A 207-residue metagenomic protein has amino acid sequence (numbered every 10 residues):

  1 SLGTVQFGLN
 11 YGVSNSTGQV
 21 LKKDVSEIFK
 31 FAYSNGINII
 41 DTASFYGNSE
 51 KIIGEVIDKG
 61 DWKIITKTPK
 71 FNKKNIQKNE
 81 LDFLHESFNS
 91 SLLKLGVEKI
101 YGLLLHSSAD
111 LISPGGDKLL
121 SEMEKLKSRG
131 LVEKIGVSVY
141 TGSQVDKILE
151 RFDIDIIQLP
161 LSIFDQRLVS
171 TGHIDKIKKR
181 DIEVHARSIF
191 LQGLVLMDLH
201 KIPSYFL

Functional and structural regions predicted by a protein language model:
S1-K63: N-terminal binding-site loop/beta-alpha segment at the start of enzyme catalytic domains that lines or forms
L2, A32, I40, I53 (+6 more regions): Conserved, mostly hydrophobic/aromatic
L9-K23, T68-H85, L111-I112: Active-site mouth loops of central-metabolism enzymes
S16-A32, N79-G96, Y140-I148: Short, acidic/polar
A43-K51, N72-N75, D110-P114, I163-V169: Acidic-and-aromatic substrate-binding clefts and catalytic sites of carbohydrate-active enzymes
G54-K63, L92-E98, I148-F152, D175-K179: Acidic (Asp/Glu)-rich catalytic clusters
L92-L111: Active-site groove signature of glycoside hydrolases
S108-L207: Beta/alpha (TIM)-barrel catalytic core signal, keyed to glycine-rich beta->alpha loops juxtaposed to Asp/Glu that bind
